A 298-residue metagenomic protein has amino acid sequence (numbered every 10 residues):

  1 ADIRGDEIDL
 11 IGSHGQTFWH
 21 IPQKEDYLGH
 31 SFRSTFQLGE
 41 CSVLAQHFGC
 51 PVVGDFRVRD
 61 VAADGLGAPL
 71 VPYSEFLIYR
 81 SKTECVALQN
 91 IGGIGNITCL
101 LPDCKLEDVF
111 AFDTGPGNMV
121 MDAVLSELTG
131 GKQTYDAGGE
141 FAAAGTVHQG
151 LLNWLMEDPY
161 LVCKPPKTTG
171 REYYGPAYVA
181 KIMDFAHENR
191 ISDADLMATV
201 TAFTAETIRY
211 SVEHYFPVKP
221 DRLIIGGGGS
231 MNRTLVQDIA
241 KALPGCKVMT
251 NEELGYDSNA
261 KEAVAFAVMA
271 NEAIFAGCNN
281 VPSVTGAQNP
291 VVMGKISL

Functional and structural regions predicted by a protein language model:
A1, E75-R80, A202-H214, N271: Generic structural signal for well-ordered alpha-helical scaffold segments
A1-D9, A186, Y210-P220: Phosphate/pyrophosphate-binding loops at sites that engage ATP/ADP/AMP, CoA/4′-phosphopantetheine, polyphosphate
A1-L38: Short beta-strand-loop/turn "lid" adjacent to the catalytic site in phosphate-handling enzymes
D9-L10, A87, D195, R222: Structural motif
L28-T35, S42, Q46, C50-Q133 (+1 more regions): Phosphate-binding/catalytic loop of phosphoryl-transfer enzymes
L101-D103, T114, A123, E206-V291: Catalytic phosphate/nucleotide-handling subdomain of diverse soluble enzymes
C104-A205, R209, A276, T285 (+1 more regions): Conserved ATP-utilizing enzyme core subdomain
